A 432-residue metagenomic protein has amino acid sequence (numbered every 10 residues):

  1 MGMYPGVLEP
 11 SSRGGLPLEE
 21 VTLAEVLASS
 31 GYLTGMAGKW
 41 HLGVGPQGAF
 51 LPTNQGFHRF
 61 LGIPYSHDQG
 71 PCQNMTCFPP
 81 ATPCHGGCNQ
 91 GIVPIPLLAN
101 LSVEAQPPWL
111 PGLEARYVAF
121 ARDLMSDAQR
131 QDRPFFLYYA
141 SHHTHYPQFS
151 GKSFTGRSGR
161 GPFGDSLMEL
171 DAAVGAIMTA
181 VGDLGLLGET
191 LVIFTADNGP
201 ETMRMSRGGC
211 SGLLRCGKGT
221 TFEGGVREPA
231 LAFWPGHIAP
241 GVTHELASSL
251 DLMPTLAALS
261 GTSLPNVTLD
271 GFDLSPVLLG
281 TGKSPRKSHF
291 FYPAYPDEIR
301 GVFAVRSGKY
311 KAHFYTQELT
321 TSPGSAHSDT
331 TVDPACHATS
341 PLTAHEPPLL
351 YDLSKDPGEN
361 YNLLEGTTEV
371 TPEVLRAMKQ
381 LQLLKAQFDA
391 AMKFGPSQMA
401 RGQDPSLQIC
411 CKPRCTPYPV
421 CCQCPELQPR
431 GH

Functional and structural regions predicted by a protein language model:
M1-G35, P46-Q47, P52-R59, Q69 (+1 more regions): Active-site segment of extracytoplasmic enzymes that catalyze sulfate/phosphate-ester chemistry
E9-P17, E104-P111, R160-G164, G217-G219 (+5 more regions): Active-site rim elements
L16-P46, G70, T76-P79, P83-R133: Active-site-proximal alpha/beta segments of enzymes that process anionic O-linked groups
S29-G35, Q55-H58, R130-L137, L186-V192 (+3 more regions): Loop/turn elements at helix/coil->beta-strand transitions in domains of secreted/extracellular proteins
G48-G56, P147-S150, T155-S166, A172 (+3 more regions): Histidine-centered active-site microenvironments of extracellular/periplasmic hydrolases and transferases
H58-R59, I63-P71, A81-T82, P200-T221 (+3 more regions): C-terminal cap/loop subdomain of S1 sulfatases and analogous C-terminal strand-loop tails that border
M75, L101-S102, A121-D165, E201 (+2 more regions): Active-site His/acidic residue clusters
L252, S307, A312, Q317-T320 (+2 more regions): Long, internal low-complexity/basic segments
